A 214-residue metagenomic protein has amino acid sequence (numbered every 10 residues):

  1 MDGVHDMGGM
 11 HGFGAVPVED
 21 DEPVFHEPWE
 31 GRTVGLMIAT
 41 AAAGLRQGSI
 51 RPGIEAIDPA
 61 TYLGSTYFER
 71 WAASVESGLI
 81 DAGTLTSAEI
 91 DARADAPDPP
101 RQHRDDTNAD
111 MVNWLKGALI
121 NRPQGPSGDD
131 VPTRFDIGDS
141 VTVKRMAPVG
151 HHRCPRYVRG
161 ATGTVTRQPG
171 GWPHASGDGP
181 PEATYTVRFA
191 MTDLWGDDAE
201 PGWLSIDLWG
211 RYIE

Functional and structural regions predicted by a protein language model:
M1, N108-M111, E214: Basic/polar N-terminal segments that are highly enriched at the extreme N-terminus, encompassing both cleavable
M1-R104: N-terminal intrinsically disordered, low-complexity, charge/repeat-rich segments that act as generic
M10-M37, R122-F135, M146-E214: Basic/aromatic-rich interaction segments and small domains that mediate binding to polyanionic partners
R46-S49, T86, M111, V131 (+1 more regions): Short, solvent-exposed coil/turn linker segments
F68-G78, E89-D91, T107-A118, W172-G179 (+1 more regions): Short, Lys/Arg-enriched charge-dense amphipathic segments
S74-T86, D95-Q102, K116-G125, E182-T184 (+1 more regions): Short, surface-exposed, charge-dense and proline/glycine-enriched linear segments
A92-H152, V158-R159: Mixed-charge, Lys/Arg-rich low-complexity intrinsically disordered regions
